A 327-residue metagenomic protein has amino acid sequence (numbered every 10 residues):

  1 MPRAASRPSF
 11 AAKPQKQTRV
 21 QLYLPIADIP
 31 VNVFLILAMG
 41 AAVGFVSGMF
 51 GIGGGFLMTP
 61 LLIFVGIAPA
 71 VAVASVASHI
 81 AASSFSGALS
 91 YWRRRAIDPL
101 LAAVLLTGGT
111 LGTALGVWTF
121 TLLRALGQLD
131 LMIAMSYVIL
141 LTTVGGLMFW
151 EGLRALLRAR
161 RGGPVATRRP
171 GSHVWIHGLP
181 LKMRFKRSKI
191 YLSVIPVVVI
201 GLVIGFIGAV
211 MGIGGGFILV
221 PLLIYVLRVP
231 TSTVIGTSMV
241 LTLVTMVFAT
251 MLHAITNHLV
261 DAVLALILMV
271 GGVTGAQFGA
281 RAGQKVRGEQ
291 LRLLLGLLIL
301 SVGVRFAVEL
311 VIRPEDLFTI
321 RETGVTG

Functional and structural regions predicted by a protein language model:
M1-M39, R93-V203, Y225, I255-G327: Juxtamembrane transmembrane-helix boundary motif
I36-G40, S78-A81, I200-G201, V234 (+1 more regions): Alpha-helical transmembrane segments of multi-pass membrane proteins
G40, G44-I52, F56, S83-A88 (+7 more regions): Transmembrane alpha-helical segments of multi-pass membrane transport proteins and ion-pumping complexes
G51, A68, P230, R287-L291: A helix-boundary/kink motif common to multi-pass secondary transporters, especially Major Facilitator Superfamily
M58-V71, I218-T233: Interfacial segments of multi-pass membrane proteins
P69-A81, V260-G271: Structural signature of hydrophobic alpha-helical transmembrane segments
P69-S75, L100-V104, V229-M239: Membrane-interface alpha-helices at helix entry/exit sites of multi-pass transporters
A81-S84, G145, L243, G303: Small-residue-rich packing faces within the transmembrane alpha-helices of Major Facilitator Superfamily
